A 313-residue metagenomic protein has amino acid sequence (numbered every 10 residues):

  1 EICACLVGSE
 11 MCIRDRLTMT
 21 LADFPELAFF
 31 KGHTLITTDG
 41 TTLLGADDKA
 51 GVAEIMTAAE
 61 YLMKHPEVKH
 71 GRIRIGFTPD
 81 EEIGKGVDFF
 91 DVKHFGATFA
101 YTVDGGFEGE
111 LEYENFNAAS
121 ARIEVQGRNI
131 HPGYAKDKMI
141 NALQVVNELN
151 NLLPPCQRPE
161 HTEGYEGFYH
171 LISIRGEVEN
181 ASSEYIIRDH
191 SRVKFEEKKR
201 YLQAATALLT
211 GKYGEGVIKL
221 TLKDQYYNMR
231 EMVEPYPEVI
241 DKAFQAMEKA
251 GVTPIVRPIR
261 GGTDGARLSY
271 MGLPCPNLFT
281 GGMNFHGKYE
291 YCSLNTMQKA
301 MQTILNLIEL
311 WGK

Functional and structural regions predicted by a protein language model:
E1-G8, C12-I13: Single conserved hydrophobic/aromatic residue that forms the stacking wall/gate of nucleotide- or nucleobase-binding
R14-T34, E112-E124, P276: Acidic-glycine-rich active-site phosphate/pyrophosphate-binding loop
F29-F116, C156-R158, T162-I172, G176 (+3 more regions): Acidic/histidine-rich catalytic neighborhood of metal-dependent amide-processing enzymes
F29-T42, Q126-I130, A250, G282-H286: Glycine/charged-rich beta-loop-alpha catalytic/anionic-binding loops adjacent to active sites
T42-A53, K136-Q144, Y291-Q298: Short, conserved micro-motifs enriched in small and acidic residues
T78, D104, E124-R128, R188-H190 (+2 more regions): Solvent-exposed residues in well-ordered beta-strands and their adjoining turns, especially edge/terminal strands
A100-A135, M139-V145: Phosphate/diphosphate-binding glycine-rich loops and adjacent basic-rich segments that engage nucleotide
L143-K313: Metal-dependent amide/peptide-bond hydrolase catalytic core, centered on the "pita-bread" metallohydrolase fold
